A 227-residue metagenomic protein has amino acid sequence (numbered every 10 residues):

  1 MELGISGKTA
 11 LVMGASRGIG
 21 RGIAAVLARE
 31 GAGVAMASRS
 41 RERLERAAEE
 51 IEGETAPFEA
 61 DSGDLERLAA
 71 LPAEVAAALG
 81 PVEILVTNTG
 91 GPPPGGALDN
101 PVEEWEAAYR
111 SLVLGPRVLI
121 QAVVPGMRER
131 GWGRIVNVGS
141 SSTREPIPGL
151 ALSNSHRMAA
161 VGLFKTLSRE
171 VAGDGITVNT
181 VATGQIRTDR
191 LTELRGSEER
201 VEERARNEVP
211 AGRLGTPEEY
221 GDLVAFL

Functional and structural regions predicted by a protein language model:
T9, S16-G18: Conserved glycine-rich cofactor-binding loop
E30-R46: Conserved glycine-rich Rossmann-like NAD(P)H-binding loop of the short-chain dehydrogenase/reductase
G96-Y109, V201, A205: Substrate-binding pocket helix/loop in short-chain dehydrogenase/reductase
I120, H156-R157, F164: Active-site helix of classical SDR
P125, R169-E170: Alpha-helical segment proximal to the catalytic Tyr-Lys
S140: Residue(s) in the substrate-gating loop at a strand-loop-helix junction that position the organic substrate next
G173, T180, R200-L227: C-terminal helical subdomain
